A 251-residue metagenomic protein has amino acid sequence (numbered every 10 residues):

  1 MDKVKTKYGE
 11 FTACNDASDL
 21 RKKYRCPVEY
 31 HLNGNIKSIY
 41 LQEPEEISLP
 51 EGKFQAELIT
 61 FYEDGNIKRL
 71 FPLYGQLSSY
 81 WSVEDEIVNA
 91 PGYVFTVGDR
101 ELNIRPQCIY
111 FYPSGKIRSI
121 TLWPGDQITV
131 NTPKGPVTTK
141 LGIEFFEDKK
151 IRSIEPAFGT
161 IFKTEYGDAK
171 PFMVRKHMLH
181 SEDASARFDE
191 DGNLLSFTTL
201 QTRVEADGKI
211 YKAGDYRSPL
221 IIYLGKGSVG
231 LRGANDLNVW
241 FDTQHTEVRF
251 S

Functional and structural regions predicted by a protein language model:
M1-S251: Glycine/tyrosine- and acidic-biased, solvent-exposed loop/turn segments at the edges of beta-strands
